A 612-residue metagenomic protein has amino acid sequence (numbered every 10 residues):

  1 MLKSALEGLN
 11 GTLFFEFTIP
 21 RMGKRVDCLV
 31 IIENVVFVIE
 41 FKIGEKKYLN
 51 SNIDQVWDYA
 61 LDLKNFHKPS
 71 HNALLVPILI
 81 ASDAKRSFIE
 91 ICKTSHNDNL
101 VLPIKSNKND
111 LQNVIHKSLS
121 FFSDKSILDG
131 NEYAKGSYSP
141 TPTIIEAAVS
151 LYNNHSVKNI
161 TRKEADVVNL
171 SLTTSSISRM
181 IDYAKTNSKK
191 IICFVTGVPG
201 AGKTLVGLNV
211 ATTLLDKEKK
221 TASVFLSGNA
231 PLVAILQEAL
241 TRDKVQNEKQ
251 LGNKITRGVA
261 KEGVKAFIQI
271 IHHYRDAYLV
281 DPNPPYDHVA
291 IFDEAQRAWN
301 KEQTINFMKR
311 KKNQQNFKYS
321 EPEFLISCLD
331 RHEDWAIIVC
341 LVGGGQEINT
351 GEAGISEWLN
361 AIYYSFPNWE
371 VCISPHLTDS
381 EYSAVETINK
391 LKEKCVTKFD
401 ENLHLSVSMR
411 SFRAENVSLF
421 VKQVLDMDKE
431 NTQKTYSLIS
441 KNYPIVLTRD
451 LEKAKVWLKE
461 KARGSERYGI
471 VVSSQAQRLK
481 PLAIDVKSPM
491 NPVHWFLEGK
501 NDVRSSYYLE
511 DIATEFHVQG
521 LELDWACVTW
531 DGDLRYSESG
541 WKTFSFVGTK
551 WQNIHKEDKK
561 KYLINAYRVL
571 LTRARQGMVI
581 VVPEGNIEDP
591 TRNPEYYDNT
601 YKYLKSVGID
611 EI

Functional and structural regions predicted by a protein language model:
M1-P140: Accessory nucleic-acid engagement/destabilization modules that flank
T161-I191: N-terminal pre-P-loop "Q-motif" helix
V195: Hydrophobic anchor at the beta1->P-loop junction of P-loop NTPases
K203: Conserved lysine of the Walker
G207, N349-E352, T378-G532, Y536: Conserved helicase/translocase motor-coupling segment
K254-L329, E510-T514: Conserved RecA-like ASCE ATPase "motif II neighborhood" in helicase/translocase motors
F292-N389: Signature of the SF2 helicase/ATPase Hel1-core->accessory helical subdomain module
I337, Y508-I612: C-terminal accessory regions
